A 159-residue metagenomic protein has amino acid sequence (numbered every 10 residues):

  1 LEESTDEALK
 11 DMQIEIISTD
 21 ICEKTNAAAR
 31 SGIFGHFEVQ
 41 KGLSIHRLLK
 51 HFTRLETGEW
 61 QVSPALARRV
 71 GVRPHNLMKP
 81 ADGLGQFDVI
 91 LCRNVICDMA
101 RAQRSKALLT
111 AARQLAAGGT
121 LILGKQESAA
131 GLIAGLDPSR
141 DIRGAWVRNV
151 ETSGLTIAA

Functional and structural regions predicted by a protein language model:
L1-T5: Short, well-ordered amphipathic alpha-helices
E7-L91, V95-Q103, S128-A129: Extended basic-aromatic, gly/pro-enriched interface segments that bind polyanionic ligands
V89, A130-A159: Core SAM-dependent methyltransferase catalytic element
R101-R104, A134-L136: Short, solvent-exposed loop/turn segments at secondary-structure boundaries
S105-A117: A short glycine-rich, Lys/Arg-flanked "PGG" loop and its adjoining helix->strand segment in the class I
A117-K125: Conserved beta-strand signature within the Rossmann-like core of class I S-adenosyl-L-methionine
